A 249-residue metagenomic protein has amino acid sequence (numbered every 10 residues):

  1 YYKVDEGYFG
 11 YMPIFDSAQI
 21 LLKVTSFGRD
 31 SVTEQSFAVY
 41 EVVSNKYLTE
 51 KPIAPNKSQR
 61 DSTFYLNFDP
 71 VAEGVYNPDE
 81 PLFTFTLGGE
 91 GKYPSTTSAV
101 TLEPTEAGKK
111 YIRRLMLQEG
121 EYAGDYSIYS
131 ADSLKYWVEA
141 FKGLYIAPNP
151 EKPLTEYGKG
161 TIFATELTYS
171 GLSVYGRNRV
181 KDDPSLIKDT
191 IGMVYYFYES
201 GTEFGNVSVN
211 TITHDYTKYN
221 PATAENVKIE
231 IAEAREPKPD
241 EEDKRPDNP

Functional and structural regions predicted by a protein language model:
Y1-P249: Secreted, disulfide-rich extracellular signaling modules
